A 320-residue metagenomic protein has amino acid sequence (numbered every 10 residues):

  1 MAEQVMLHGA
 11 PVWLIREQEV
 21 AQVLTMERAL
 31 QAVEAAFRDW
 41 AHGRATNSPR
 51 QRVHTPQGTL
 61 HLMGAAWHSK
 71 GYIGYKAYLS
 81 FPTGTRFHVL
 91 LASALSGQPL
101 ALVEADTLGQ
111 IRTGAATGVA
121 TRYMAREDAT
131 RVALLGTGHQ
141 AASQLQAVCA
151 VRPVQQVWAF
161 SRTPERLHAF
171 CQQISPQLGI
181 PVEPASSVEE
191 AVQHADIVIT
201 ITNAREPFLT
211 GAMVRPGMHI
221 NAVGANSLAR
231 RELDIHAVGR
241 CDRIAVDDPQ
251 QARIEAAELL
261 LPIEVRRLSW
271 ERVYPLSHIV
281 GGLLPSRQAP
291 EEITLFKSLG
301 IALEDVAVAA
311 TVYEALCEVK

Functional and structural regions predicted by a protein language model:
M1-Q110, G118, D128, L303-V306 (+1 more regions): N-terminal ligand-binding/catalytic initiation module
M124-R131, P153, R215-P216: Short helix-loop-beta connector
V132-A133, T294: Conserved beta-strand elements of the Class I
T137-G138: Glycine-rich Rossmann-fold phosphate-binding loop(s) that bind the pyrophosphate of adenine dinucleotide cofactors
A141-A142: N-terminal Rossmann-fold NAD(P) dinucleotide-binding loop
A150-Q177: NAD(P)-binding Rossmann-fold cofactor-contacting core
G179-E264: Rossmann-like adenosine-cofactor binding region
A229-K320: Adenosine-phosphate binding glycine-rich loop
